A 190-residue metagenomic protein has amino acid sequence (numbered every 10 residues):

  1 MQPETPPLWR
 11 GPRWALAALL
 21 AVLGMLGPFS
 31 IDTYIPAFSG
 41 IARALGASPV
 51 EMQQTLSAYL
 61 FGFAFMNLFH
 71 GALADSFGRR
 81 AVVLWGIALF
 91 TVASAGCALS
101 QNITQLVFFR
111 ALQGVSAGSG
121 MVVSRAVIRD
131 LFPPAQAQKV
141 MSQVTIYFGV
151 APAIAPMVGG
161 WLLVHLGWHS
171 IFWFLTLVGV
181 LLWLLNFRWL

Functional and structural regions predicted by a protein language model:
M1-G27: Cytosolic juxtamembrane N-terminal segment immediately preceding the first transmembrane helix of multi-pass
G24, L56, L60, M141-G149: Small-residue-rich transmembrane alpha-helices and their cytosolic helix-loop interfaces in multi-pass secondary
D32, L60-L68, P152-A153: Residue-level signature of mid-helix packing/kink "hotspots" within the transmembrane helices of 12-pass Major
A37-F65: Extracellular/periplasmic helix-loop-helix junction of adjacent transmembrane segments in MFS-like secondary
I41-A42, L73-A74, W161-L166: Interfacial helix-cap and linker-helix signal at transmembrane-aqueous boundaries of multi-pass secondary transporters
F65-T104: Conserved MFS/SLC helix-loop-helix module at the cytosolic interface between two early adjacent transmembrane helices
Q105, S142-R188: Helix-loop-helix hairpin linking two adjacent transmembrane segments in secondary transporters
F109-F148: Cytoplasmic helix-loop-helix junction between adjacent transmembrane helices in 12-TM secondary transporters
